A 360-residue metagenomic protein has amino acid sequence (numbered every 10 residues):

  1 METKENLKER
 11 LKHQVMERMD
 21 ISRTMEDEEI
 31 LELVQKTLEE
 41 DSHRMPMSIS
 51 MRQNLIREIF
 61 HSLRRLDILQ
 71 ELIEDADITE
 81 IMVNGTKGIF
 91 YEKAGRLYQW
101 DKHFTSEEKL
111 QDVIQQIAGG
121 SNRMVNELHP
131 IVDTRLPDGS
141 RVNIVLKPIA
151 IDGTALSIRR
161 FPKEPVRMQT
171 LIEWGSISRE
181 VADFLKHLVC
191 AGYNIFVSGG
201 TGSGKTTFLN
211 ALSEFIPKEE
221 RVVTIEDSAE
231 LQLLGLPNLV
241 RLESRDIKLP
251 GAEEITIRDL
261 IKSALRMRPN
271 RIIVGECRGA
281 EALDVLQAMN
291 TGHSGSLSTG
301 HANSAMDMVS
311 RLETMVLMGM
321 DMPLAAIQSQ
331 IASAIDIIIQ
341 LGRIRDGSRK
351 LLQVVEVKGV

Functional and structural regions predicted by a protein language model:
M1-V125, L136: N-terminal accessory targeting/assembly segments
V15, I81, I144, L185 (+3 more regions): Residue-level signature of catalytic and energy-coupling elements of molecular machines, predominantly ATP/GTP-dependent
H61, Q70-D75, T79-V83, F90 (+12 more regions): Replace "in large, NTP-powered and nucleic-acid-processing enzymes" with "in large, NTP-powered factors and other
D75, G88-Y193: P-loop NTP-binding catalytic core
A182, G192-I195, A211-A334, Q340-G342: Switch/coupling sub-region of P-loop NTPases
L188, S198-T201: P-loop (Walker A) phosphate-binding loop of NTP-binding proteins
K205: Conserved lysine of the Walker
S329-V360: Conserved P-loop NTPase
